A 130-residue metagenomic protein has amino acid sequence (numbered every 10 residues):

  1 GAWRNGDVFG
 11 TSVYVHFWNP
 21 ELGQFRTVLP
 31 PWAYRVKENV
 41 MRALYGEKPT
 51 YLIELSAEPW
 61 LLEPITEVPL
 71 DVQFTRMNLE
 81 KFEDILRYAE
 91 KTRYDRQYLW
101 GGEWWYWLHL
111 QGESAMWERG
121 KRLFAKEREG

Functional and structural regions predicted by a protein language model:
G1-I65, G112-R128: Glycoside hydrolase catalytic-domain groove-lining segments
F25-A33, L70-K81: Alpha-helix N-cap and loop-to-helix initiation/capping positions
I53, E67-L70, R87: Signal peptide-directed secreted proteins
F74-G130: Aromatic-rich peripheral "rim/lid" segments of glycoside hydrolase catalytic domains that contact and position glycan
